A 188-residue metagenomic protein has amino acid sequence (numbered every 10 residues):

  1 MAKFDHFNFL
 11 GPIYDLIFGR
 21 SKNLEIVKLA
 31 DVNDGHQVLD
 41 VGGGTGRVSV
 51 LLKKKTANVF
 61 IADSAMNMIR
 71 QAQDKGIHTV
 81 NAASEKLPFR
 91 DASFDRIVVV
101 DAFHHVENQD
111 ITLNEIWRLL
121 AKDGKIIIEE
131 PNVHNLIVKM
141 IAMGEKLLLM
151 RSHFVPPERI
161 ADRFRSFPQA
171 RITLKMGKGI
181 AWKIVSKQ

Functional and structural regions predicted by a protein language model:
H6, L10-G11, I17-F18, V48 (+1 more regions): C-terminal alpha-helical "lid/dimerization" subdomain adjacent to the S-adenosyl-L-methionine
F18-D34: Conserved alpha-helix/loop element of class I SAM-dependent methyltransferases that forms part of the SAM/SAH-binding
G35, F94-D95: Local beta-strand N-terminus motif with an aromatic residue
Q37, D123-K125: Short glycine-centered segments of the SAM/dcSAM-binding site in methyltransferase folds
L39-K86: Class I SAM-dependent methyltransferase SAM/SAH-binding core
V98: A conserved beta-strand element that flanks and buttresses the S-adenosyl-L-methionine
D101-A102: Short catalytic micro-motifs in class I SAM-dependent methyltransferases
D110-K122: A short glycine-rich, Lys/Arg-flanked "PGG" loop and its adjoining helix->strand segment in the class I
